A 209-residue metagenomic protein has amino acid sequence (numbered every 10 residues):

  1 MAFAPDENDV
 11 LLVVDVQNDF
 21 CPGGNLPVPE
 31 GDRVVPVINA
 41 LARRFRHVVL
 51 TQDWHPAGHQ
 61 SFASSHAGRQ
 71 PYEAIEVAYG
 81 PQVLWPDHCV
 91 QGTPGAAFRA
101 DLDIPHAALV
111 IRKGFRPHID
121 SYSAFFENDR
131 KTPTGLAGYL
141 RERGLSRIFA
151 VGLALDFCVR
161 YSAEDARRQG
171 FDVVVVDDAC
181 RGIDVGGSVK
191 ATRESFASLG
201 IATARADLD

Functional and structural regions predicted by a protein language model:
N8, F45, H106-A107, G170 (+1 more regions): Short, well-ordered alpha-helix to beta-strand connector turns
D9-V16, F20: Short, hydrophobic/glycine-enriched beta-strand segments
V14, Q52, D177: Active-site flanking residues adjacent to catalytic metal/cofactor-binding acidic residues
P22-G31, A124-N128: Short glycine-enriched, charge-decorated loop/helix-capping segments at active-site entrances that position
P36-R147: Active-site alpha/beta core segments
V37-L41, V159-G170: Histidine-anchored nucleotide/phosphate-binding helix
V174-V189: Short, flexible loop segments at boundaries between secondary-structure elements
A202-D209: Short acidic-hydrophobic, aromatic-tinged amphipathic segments that line or gate anion-handling sites
